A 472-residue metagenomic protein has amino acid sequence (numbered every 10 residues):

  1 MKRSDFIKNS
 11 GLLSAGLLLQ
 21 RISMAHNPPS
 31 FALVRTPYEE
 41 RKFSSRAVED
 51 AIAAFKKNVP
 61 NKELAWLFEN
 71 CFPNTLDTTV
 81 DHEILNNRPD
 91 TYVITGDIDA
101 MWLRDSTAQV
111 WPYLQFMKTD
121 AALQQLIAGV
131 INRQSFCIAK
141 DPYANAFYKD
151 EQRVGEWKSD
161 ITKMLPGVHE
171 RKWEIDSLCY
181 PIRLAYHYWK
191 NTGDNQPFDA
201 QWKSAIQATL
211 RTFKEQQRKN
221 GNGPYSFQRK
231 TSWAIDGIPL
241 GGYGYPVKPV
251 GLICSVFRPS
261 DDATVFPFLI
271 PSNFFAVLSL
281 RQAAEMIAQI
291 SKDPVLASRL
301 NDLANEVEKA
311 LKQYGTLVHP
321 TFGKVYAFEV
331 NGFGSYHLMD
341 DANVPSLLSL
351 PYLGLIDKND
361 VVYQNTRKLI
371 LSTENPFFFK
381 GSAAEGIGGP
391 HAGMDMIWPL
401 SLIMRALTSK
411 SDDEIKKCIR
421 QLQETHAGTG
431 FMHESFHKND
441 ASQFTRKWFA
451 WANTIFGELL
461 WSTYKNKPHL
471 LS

Functional and structural regions predicted by a protein language model:
D5-H26: N-terminal export signals
L12, P28-R104: Low-complexity, Ser/Thr/Pro/Gly-enriched N-terminal "stalk/linker" regions
A47-P60, A108-A121, Y180-N195, F274-D293 (+3 more regions): Well-ordered alpha-helical scaffold segments within catalytic/enzyme domains
L67, A121-C137, D194-K214, A283 (+4 more regions): Extended, well-ordered alpha-helical scaffold segments
L76-P89, Q152-I161, P246-R258, G428-E434: Active-site-adjacent bridging/hinge elements
D99-I127, I131-I235, A450-Y464: Aromatic-rich carbohydrate-recognition surfaces in CAZymes
L103, P142-Y143, D150, E156 (+4 more regions): Extended ligand-binding clefts on enzyme/binding-domain cores
D160-P166, R171-W173, H337-D357, D395-S472: C-terminal capping/lid segments that line or modulate ligand- or cofactor-binding pockets
